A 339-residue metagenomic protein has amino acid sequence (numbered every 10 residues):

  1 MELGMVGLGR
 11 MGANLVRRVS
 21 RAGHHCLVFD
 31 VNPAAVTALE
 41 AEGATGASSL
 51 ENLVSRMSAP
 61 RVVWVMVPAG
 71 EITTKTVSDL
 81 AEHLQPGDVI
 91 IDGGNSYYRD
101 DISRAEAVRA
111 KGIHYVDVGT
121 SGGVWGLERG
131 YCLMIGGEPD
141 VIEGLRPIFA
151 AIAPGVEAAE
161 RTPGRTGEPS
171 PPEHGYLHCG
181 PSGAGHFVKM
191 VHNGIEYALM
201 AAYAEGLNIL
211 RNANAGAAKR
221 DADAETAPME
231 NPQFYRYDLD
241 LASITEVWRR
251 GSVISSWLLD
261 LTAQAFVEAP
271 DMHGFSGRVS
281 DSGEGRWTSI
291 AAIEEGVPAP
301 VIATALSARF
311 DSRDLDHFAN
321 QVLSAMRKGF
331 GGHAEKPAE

Functional and structural regions predicted by a protein language model:
M1-V62, G87, V124-L127, K328: NAD(P)+-binding Rossmann beta1-loop-alpha1 motif at the extreme N-terminus of oxidoreductases
A47-S48, D92, A110, H114-V118 (+3 more regions): General beta-strand structural signal in soluble alpha/beta enzymes
E51, V63-D79, Y97-D100: Beta-loop-alpha module in the N-terminal Rossmann-like domain of NAD(P)-dependent dehydrogenases, especially those
V67-A69, N95, T120, A153: Short glycine-/small-residue-rich Rossmann-like dinucleotide-binding loops
P86-V89, G93-I142: Rossmann-fold NAD(P)-binding glycine/threonine-rich loop
M134, G144, V156-H333: Helical "substrate-binding/catalytic lid" subdomain of Rossmann-like NAD(P)-dependent dehydrogenases/reductases
